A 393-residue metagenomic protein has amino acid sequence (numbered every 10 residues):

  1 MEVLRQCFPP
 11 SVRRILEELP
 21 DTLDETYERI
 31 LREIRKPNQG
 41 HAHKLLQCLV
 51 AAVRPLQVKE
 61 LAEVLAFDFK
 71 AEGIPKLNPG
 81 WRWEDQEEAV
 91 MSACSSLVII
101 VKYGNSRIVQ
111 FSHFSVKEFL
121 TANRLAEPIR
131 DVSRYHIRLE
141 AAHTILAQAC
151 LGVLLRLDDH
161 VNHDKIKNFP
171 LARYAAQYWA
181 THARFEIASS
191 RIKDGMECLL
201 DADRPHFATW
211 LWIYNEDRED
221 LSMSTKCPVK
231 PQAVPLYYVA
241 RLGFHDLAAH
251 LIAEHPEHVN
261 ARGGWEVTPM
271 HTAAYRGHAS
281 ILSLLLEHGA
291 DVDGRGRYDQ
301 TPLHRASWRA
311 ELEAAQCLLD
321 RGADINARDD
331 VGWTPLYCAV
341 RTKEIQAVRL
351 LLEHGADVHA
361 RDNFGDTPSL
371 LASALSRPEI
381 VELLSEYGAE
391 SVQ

Functional and structural regions predicted by a protein language model:
M1-R262, T268, T272-S283, E287: Leucine/isoleucine-rich amphipathic helices and adjacent mixed helix/strand linkers that form non-membrane
C227-L236, R262-T268, R295-T301, R328-T334 (+1 more regions): Ankyrin-repeat boundary/"N-cap" motif
Y238-G243, T272-H278, R305-E311, C338-E344 (+1 more regions): Ankyrin repeat A-helix N-terminal signature
F244-I252, H278-L286, E311-L319, E344-L352 (+1 more regions): Ankyrin repeat structural motif
H258-V259, V292, I325, V358 (+1 more regions): Ankyrin-repeat inter-repeat connecting loop/turn
D293, D299-Q300, W308, A314 (+4 more regions): "… SH3/SAM/PH, and C2H2 zinc fingers" -> "… SH3/SAM/PH, FHA domains, and C2H2 zinc fingers"
R361-Q393: Leucine-rich solenoid repeat scaffolds
